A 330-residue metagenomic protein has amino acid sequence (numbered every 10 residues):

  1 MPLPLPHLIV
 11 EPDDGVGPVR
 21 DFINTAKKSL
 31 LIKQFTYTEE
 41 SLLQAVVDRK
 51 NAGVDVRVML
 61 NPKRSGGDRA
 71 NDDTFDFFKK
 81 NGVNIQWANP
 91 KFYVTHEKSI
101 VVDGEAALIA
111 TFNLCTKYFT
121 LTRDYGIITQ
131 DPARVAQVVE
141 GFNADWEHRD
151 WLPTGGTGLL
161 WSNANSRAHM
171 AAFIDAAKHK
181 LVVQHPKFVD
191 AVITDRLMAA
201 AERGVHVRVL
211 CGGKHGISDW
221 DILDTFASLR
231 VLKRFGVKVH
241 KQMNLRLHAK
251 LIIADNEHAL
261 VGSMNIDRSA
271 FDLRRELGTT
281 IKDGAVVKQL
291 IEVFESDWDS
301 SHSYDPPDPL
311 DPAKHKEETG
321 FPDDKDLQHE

Functional and structural regions predicted by a protein language model:
P2-V16, R20, E39-A107, F112 (+3 more regions): PLD/PLD-like phosphodiesterase catalytic module centered on the HKD motif
F22-I23, F173-I174, I252: Structural alpha-helical scaffold elements that stabilize or flank donor/cofactor-binding regions in carbohydrate
A26, A177: An anion/phosphate-binding loop that grips the pyrophosphate of nucleotide cofactors and donors
L30: Active-site metal-binding motif and surrounding structural segment of the metallo-beta-lactamase
